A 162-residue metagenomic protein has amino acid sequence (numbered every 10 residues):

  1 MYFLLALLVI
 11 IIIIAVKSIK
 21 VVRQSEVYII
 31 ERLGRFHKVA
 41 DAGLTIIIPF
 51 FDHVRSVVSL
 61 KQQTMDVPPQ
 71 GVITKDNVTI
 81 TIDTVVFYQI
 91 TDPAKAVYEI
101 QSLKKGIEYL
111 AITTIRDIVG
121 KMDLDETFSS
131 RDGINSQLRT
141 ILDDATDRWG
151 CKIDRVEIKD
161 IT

Functional and structural regions predicted by a protein language model:
M1-T162: N-terminal hydrophobic membrane-entry segments
